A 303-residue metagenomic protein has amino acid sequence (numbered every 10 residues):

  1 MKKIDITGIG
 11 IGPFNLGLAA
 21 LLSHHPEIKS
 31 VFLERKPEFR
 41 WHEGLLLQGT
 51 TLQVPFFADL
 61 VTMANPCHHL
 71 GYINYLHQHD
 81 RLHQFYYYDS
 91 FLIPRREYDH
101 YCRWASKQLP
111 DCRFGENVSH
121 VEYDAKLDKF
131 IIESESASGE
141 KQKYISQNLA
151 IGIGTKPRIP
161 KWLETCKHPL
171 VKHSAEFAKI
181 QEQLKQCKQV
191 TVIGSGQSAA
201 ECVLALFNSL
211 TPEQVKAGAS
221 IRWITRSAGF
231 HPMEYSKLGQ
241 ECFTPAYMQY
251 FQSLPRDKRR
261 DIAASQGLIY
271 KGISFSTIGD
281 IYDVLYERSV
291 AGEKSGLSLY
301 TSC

Functional and structural regions predicted by a protein language model:
M1-W41, F85-Q197, E201-C303: Flavin (primarily FAD) cofactor-binding/catalytic cores of flavoenzymes
L33, Q53-A58, P66-H69, A217-R222: N-terminal/domain-start segments enriched in small and hydrophobic, helix-friendly residues, covering either
W41, L45, Y72-Y75, W104: Tryptophan-centered motif/residue detector
H42-P55, I273: Glycine-rich phosphate-binding loop and adjoining beta1-alpha1-beta2 segment of Rossmann-like nucleotide-binding folds
L47, D59-M63: FAD-binding beta-loop-beta segment adjacent to the flavin cofactor pocket
V54-F56, A64-P66, A246, P255-D257: Short, intrinsically disordered/low-complexity patches at protein termini and at juxtamembrane boundaries
M63-R96: A conserved beta-strand/loop capping segment in the N-terminal third of enzymes that catalyze redox or closely related
